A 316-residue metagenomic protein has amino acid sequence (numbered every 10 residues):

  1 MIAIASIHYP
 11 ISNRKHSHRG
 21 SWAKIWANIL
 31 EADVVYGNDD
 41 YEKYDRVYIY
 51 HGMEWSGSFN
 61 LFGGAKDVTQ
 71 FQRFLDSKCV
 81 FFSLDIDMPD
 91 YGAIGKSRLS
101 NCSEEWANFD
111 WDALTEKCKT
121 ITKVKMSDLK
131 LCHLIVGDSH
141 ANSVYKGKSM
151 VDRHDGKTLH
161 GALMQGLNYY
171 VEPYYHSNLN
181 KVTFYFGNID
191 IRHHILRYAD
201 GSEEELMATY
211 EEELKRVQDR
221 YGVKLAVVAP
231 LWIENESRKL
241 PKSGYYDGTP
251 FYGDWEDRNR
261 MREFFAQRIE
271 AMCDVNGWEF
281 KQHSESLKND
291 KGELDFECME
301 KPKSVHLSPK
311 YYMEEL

Functional and structural regions predicted by a protein language model:
M1-H51, D87-K117, L134-I135, S143-V144 (+1 more regions): N-terminal pre-catalytic "stem/leader" segment of glycosyltransferase-like enzymes
I11-S12, H16-K24, N28-E31, D40-Y50 (+2 more regions): Conserved SGNH/GDSL esterase-like catalytic core that processes O-acyl groups on lipids and polysaccharides
S17-W26, S58-R73, C102-T115, L163-P173 (+3 more regions): Well-ordered, non-membrane alpha-helical segments in soluble/globular domains
L61-G63, G95, I191-S202, E236-P250 (+1 more regions): Surface-exposed, active-site-proximal loop segments in enzymatic domains
A65-K130, L231-I233: Catalytic core of nucleotide-activated saccharide and alditol-phosphate transferases
F81-G95, G187-D190, R216-R258, E285-D290: Active-site segments of SGNH/GDSL-like serine hydrolases that catalyze O-acetyl group transfer/hydrolysis on lipids
F82-L84, K224-L231, R260-C298, L316: Extracellular serine-dependent O-acyl
L99, N235-S284, S304-V305, K310-E314: Substrate-gating cap/lid alpha-helix
